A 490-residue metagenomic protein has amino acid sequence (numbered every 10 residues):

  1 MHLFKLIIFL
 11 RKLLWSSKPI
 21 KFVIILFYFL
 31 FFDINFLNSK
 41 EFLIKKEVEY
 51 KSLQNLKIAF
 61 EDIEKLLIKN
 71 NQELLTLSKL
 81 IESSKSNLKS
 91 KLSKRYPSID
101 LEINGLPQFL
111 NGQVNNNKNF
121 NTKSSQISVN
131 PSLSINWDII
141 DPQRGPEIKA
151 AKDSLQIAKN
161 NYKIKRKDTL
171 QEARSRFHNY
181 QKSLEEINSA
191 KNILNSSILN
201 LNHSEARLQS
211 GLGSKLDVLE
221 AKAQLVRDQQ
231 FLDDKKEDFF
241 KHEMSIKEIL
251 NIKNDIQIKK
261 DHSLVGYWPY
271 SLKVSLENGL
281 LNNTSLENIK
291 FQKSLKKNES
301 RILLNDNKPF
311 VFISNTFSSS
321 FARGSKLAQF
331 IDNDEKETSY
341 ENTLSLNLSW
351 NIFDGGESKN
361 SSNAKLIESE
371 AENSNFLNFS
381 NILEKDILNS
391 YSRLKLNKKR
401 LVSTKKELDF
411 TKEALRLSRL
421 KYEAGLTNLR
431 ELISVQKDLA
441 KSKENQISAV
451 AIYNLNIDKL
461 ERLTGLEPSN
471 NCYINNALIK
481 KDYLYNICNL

Functional and structural regions predicted by a protein language model:
H2, L6-S39: Classical Sec-dependent N-terminal signal peptides that target proteins to the secretory pathway
R11, K40-I44, E49-D62, D168-N282 (+6 more regions): Periplasmic alpha-helical coiled-coil/stalk elements that build and connect Gram-negative outer-membrane
L43-S52, N445-L490: Acidic, low-complexity, intrinsically disordered peripheral segments
K65-L75, E82-P97, S132-A150, N160-K167 (+7 more regions): A glycine-/polar-enriched beta->alpha junction
T76-K91, K165, T169-N188, L199 (+6 more regions): Amphipathic alpha-helical coiled-coil segments
G105-N111, I139, F317-R323, W350-D354 (+1 more regions): Transmembrane beta-strands of outer-membrane beta-barrel pores
N111-K118, K259-D261, R323-F330, N360 (+1 more regions): Outer-membrane beta-barrel translocator domains and adjoining extracellular loop/strand segments of Gram-negative
K123-I127, K336-Y340, K441: Short sequence motifs at beta-strands and strand-loop junctions characteristic of Gram-negative outer-membrane
